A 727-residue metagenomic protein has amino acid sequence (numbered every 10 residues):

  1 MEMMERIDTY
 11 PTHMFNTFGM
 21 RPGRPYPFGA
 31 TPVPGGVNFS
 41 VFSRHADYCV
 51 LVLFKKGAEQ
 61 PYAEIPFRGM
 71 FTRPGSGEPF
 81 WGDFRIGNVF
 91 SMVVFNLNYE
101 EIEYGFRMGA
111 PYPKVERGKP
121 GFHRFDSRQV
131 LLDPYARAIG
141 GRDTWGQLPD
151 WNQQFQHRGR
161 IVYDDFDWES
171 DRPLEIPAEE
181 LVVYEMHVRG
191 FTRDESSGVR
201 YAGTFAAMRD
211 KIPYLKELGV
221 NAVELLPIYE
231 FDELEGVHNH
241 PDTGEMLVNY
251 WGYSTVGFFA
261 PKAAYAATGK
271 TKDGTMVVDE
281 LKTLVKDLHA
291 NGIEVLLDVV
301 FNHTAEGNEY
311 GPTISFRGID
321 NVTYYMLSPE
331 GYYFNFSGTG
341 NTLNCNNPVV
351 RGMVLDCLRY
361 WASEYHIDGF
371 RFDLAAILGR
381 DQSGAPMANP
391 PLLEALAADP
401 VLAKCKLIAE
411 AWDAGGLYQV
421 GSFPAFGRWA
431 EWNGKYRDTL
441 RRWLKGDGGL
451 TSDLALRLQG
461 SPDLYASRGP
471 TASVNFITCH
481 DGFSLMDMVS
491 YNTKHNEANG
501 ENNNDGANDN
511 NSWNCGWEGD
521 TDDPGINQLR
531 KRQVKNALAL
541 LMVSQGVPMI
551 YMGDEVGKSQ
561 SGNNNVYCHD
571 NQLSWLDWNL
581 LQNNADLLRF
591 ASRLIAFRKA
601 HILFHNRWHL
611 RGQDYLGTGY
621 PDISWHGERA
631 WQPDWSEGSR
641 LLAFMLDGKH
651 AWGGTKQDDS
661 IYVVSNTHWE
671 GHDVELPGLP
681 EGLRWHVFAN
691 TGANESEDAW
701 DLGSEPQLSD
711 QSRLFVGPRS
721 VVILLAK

Functional and structural regions predicted by a protein language model:
E2-Y184, R189, D210, L215 (+4 more regions): Carbohydrate-interacting/catalytic domains
V41, F106, M186, L215 (+11 more regions): Conserved, mostly hydrophobic/aromatic
S43-H45, G69-F71, N96-N98, A110 (+16 more regions): Short, flexible loop/turn elements at secondary-structure junctions
E101, P113-E116, T192-D194, F231-G236 (+6 more regions): Short catalytic/ligand-binding loop motif for oxyanion handling, primarily in non-cytosolic enzymes, centered on
M108-S170, E233-V256, A260, G311-Y332 (+1 more regions): Core domains of carbohydrate- and sulfate-ester-processing enzymes
L132, A136, H366, G379-Q382 (+6 more regions): Conserved alpha/beta catalytic core and glycan-binding cleft of carbohydrate-active enzymes
L181-E185, A222, G292-L296, G369-R371 (+2 more regions): Structural preference for beta-strand elements that scaffold enzyme active sites
H187-I367, L374-A398, L417: Substrate-binding/active-site clefts of carbohydrate-active enzymes
